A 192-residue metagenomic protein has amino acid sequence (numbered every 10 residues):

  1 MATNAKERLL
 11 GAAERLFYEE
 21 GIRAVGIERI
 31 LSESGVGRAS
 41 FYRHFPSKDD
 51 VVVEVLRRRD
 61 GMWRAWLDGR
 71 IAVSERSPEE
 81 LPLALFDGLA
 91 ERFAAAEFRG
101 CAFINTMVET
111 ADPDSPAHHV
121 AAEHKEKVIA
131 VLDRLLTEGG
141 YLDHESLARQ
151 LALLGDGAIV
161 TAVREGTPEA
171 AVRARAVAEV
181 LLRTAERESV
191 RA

Functional and structural regions predicted by a protein language model:
T3-V36: Short, amphipathic alpha-helix enriched in basic
R23-A24, D49-D50, A65: Residue-level preference for short helical/loop micro-motifs built around acidic side chains
G35-F45: Short hydrophobic/aromatic patch on the recognition helix
F45, V52-R59, W66: Alpha-helical DNA-contacting segments of helix-turn-helix folds
K48, R59, W63, S74 (+5 more regions): Hydrophobic/aromatic residues within well-ordered alpha-helical segments
E54, D68-E97, E138, A148-L151: Hydrophobic alpha-helical connector segments
L81, A95-P116: Amphipathic alpha-helical segments used for helix-helix packing
D114-E123, T137-A192: Hydrophobic/aromatic-rich alpha-helical bundle segments in the mid-to-C-terminal region
